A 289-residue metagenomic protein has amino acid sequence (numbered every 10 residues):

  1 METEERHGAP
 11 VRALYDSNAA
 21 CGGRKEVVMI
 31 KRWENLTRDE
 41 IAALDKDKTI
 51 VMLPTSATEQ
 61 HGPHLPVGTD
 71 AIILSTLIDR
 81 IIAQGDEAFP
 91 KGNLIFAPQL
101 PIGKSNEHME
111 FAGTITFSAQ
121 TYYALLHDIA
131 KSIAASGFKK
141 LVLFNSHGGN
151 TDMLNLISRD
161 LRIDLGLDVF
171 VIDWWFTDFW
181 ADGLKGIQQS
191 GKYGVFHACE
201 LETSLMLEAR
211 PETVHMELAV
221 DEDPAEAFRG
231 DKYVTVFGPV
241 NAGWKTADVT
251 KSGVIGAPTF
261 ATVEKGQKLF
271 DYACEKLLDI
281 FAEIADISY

Functional and structural regions predicted by a protein language model:
E5, Y15-N18, K48: Generic low-complexity, intrinsically disordered sequence content enriched in small uncharged/hydrophobic residues
H7-G8, M52: Selective for proline/serine-rich intrinsically disordered segments in cytosolic/nuclear regulatory regions
Y15-V28: Short, Lys/Arg-enriched N-terminal segments with co-localized hydrophobic residues within the first ~10-30 amino acids
K25-K140, G148-Y289: Extended, histidine- and acidic-residue-enriched regions that form the cofactor-binding/catalytic faces
L143: Conserved SAM-binding loop
